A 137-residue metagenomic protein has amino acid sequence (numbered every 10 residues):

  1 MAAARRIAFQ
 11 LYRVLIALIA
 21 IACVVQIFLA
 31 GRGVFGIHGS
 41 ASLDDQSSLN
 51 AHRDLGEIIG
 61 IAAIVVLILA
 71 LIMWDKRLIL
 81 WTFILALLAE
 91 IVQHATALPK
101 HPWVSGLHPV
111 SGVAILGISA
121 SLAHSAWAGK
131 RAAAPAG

Functional and structural regions predicted by a protein language model:
M1-G137: Polytopic transmembrane helical bundles with strong interfacial aromatic enrichment
